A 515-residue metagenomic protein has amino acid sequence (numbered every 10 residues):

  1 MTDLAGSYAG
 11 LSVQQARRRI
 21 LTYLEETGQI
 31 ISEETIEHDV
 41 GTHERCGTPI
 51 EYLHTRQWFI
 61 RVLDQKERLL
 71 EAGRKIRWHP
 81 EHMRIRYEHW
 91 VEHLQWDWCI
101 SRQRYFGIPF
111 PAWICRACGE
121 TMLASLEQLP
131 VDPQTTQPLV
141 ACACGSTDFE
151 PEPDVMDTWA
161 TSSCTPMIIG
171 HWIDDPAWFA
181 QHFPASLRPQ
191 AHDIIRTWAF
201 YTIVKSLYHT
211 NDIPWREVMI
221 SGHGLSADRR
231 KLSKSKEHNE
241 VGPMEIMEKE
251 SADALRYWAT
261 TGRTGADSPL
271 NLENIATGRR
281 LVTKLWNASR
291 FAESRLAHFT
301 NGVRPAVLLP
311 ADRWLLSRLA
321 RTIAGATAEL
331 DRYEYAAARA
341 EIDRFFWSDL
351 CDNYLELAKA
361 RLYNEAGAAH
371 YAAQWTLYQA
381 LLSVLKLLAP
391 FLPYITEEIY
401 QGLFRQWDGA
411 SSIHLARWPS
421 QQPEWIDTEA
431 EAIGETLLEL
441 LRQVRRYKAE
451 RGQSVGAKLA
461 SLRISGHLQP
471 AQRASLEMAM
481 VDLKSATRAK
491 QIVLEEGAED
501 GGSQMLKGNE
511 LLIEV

Functional and structural regions predicted by a protein language model:
M1-A117, I194, W198, R230 (+3 more regions): Residue patterns forming the tRNA-binding/recognition surfaces of aminoacyl-tRNA synthetases and related DALR
L21-L24, I194-N211, L441-A449: Metal-dependent nuclease catalytic cores in nucleic-acid-processing enzymes, especially RNase H-like/related
T48-A72, G145-D174, W347: Conserved oxyanion/phosphate-binding beta-strand-loop segments in alpha/beta enzyme cores
T55, T165, I169, Y201 (+4 more regions): Short, function-defining helix-loop hinge/capping sites that tune catalysis or transport
Q57, K75, P184, L459-S461: Short, solvent-exposed beta-strand edge segments and adjacent coil->beta transition regions
W78, D174-W178: Cytochrome P450 catalytic domain signature, combining two hallmark sequence patches
W96-A160, C164, Y208-A252, P269-V515: Feature 926 captures the class I aminoacyl-tRNA synthetase adenylation module centered on the KMSKS loop
W178, H182-D193: A short glycine/serine-rich beta->alpha loop
